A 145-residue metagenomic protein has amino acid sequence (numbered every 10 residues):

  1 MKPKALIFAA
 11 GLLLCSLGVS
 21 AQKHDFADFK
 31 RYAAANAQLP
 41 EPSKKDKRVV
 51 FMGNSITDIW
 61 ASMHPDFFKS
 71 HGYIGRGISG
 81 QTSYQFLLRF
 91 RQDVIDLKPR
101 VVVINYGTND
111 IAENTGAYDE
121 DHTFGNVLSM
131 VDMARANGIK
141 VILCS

Functional and structural regions predicted by a protein language model:
M1-I7: Bacterial N-terminal signal peptides that target proteins for export
P3, G18-S20: Oligomerization/assembly interface segments of phage tail-like spikes and tubes
A9-S16: Bacterial N-terminal signal peptides
S16, N54-S55, S145: Short linear Ser/Thr-Pro motifs
A21-V101: Serine-esterase "nucleophile elbow" of acetyl-processing enzymes
D66-H71, L88-S145: Alpha-helical cap/lid subdomain in secreted, periplasmic, or secretory-pathway luminal O-acyl-processing enzymes
